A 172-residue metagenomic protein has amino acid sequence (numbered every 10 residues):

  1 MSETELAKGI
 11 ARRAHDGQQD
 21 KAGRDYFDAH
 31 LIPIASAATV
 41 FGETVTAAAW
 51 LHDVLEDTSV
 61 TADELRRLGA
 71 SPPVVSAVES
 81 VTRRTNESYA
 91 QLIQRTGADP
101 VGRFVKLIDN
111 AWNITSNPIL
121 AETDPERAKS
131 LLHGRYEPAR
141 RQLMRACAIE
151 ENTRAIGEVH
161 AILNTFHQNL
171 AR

Functional and structural regions predicted by a protein language model:
M1-R172: Active-site helical microenvironments for divalent-metal-assisted chemistry
